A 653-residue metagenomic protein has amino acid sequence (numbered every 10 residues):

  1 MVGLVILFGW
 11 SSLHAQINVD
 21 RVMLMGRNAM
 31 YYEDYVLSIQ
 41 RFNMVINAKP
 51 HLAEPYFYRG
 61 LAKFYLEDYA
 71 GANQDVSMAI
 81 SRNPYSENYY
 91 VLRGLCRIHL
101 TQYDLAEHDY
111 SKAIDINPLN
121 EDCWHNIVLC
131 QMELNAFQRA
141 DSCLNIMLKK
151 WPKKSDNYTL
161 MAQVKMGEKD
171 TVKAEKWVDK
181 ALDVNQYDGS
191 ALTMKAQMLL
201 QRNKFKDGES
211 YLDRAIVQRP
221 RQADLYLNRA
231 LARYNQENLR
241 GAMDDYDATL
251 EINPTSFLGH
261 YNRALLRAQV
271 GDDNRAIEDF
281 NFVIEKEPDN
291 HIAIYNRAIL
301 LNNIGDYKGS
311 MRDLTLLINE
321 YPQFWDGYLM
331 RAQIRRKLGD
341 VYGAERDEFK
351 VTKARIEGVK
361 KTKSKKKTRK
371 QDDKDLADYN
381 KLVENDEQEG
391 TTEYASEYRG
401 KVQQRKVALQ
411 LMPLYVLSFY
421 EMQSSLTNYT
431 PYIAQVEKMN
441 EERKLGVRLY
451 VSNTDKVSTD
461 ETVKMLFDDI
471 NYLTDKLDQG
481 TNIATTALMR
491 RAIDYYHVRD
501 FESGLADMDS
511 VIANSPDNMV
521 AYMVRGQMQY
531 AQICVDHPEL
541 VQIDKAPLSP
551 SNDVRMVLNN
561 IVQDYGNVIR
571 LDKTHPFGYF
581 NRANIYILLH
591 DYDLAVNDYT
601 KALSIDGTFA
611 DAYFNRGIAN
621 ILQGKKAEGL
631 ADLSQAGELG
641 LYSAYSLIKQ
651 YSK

Functional and structural regions predicted by a protein language model:
V19-D20, A53-E54, E87-V91, E121-D122 (+12 more regions): Helix-start (N-cap) detector for alpha-helical repeat units in TPR-like alpha-solenoids, especially tetratricopeptide
Y31-Y32, Y65-L66, H99, E133-L134 (+11 more regions): Register position in tetratricopeptide repeats
A48, R82, I116, K150-W151 (+11 more regions): Structural marker of alpha-solenoid helical repeat scaffolds
Y58, L92, N126, L160 (+10 more regions): Canonical tetratricopeptide repeat
N302-N303, N319-L488, I493, D536-V557 (+1 more regions): Eukaryotic alpha-helical solenoid repeat scaffolds
